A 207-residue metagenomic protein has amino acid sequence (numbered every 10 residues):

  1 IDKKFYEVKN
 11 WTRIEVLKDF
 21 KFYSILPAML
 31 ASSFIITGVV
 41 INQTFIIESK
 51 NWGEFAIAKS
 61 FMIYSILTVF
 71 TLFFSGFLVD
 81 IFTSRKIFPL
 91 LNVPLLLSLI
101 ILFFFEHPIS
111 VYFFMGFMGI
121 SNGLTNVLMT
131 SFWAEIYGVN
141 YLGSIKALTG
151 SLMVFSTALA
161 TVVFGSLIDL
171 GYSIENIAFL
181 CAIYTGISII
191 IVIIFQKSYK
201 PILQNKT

Functional and structural regions predicted by a protein language model:
I14, K18-L72: Extracytoplasmic gate region of multi-pass secondary transporters
L72-T83, I168-D169: Helix-to-loop junctions at the C-terminal end of transmembrane segments in multipass secondary transporters
K86-I100: Structural signature of the two symmetry-related core transmembrane helices
I109-F117: Paired small-residue
L124-Y137: Intracellular juxtamembrane helix-capping segments at the cytosolic ends of symmetry-related transmembrane helices
I136-G171: A late C-terminal transmembrane helix in Major Facilitator Superfamily
S166-Y184: A membrane-interface helix-boundary motif in multi-pass transporters
F179-T207: Multi-pass alpha-helical transporter architecture, strongest for 12-TM Major Facilitator/SLC carriers used
